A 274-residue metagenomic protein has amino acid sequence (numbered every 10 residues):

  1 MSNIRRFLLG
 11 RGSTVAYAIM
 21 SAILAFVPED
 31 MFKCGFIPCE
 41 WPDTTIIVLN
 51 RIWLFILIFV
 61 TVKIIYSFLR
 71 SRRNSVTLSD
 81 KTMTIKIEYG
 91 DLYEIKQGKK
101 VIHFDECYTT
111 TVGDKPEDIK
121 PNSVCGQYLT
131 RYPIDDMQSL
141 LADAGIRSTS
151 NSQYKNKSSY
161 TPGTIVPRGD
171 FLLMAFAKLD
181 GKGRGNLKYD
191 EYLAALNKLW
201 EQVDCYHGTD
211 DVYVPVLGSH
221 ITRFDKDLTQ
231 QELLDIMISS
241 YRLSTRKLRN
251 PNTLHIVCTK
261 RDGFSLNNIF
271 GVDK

Functional and structural regions predicted by a protein language model:
M1-K274: Macrodomain-like recognition of ADP-ribose-binding/processing modules
